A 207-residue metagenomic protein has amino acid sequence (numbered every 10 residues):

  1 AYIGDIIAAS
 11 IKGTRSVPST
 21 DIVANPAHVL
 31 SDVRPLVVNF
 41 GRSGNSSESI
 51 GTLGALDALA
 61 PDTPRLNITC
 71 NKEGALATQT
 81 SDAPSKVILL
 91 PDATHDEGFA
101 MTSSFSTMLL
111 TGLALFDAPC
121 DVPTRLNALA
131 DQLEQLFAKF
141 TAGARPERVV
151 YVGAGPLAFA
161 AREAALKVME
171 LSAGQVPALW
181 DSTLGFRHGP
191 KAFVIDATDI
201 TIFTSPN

Functional and structural regions predicted by a protein language model:
A1-A130, E134, F203-N207: Glycine-rich phosphate-binding loops that contact phosphosugars or nucleotide phosphates
P84-I202: Active-site phosphate/pyrophosphate-binding segments
